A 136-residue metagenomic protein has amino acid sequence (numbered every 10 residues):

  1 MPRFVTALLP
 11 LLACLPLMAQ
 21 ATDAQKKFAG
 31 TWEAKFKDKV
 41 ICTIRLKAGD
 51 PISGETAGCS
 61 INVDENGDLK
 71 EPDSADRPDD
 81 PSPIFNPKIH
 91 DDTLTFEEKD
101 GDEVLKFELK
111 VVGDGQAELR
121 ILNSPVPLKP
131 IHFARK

Functional and structural regions predicted by a protein language model:
M1-T6: Positively charged n-region of N-terminal signal peptides that target proteins for export
A7-P16: Bacterial N-terminal signal peptides
A21-K106, R120-I131, R135-K136: Central antiparallel beta-sheet cores of small beta-barrel/beta-sandwich binding domains
L109: Extended lipid/amphipathic-ligand handling interfaces
G113-G115: Residue-level recognition of beta-strand termini and adjacent short loop/turns
